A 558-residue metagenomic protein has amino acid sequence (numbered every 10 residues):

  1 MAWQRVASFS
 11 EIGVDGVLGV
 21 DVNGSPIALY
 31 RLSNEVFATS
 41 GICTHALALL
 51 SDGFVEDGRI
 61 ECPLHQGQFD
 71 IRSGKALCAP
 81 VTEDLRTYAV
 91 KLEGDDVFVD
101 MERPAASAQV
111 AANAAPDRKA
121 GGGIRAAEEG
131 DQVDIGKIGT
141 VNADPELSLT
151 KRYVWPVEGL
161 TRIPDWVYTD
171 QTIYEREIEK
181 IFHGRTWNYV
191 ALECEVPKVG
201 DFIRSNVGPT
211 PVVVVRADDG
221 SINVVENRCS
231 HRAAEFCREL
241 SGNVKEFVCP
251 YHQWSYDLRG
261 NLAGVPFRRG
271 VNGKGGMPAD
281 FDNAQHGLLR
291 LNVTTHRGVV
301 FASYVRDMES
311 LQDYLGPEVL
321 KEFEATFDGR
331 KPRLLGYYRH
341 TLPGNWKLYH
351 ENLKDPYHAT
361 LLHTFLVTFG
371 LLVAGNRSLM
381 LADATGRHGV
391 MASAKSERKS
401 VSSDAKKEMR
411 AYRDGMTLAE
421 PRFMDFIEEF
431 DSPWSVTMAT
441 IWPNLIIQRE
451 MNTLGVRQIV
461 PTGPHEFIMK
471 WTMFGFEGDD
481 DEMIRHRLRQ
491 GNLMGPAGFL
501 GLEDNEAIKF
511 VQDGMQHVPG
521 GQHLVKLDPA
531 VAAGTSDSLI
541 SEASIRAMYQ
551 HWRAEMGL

Functional and structural regions predicted by a protein language model:
M1-D57, I71, K75, D84-E239 (+1 more regions): N-terminal pre-ligand scaffold of iron-sulfur
E11-G13, D21-N23, I60-C62, V81-L85 (+7 more regions): Short solvent-exposed loop/turn micro-motifs enriched in small/polar/acidic residues
I27, V36, I60, A76 (+7 more regions): Hydrophobic residues embedded in beta-strands of well-ordered beta-sheets
G41, D100-A106, V207, E226-R228 (+5 more regions): Secondary-structure transition/turn motif
D57-P63, A76-L85, N243-P250, A263-V271 (+1 more regions): Short cysteine/histidine-rich metal-coordination sites, predominantly Zn2+-binding motifs
G122-D131, V215-R216, S221, N227 (+1 more regions): C-terminal catalytic domain of Rieske-type non-heme iron oxygenases
N223-M277: Long, hydrophobic, well-ordered secondary-structure blocks that form the structural core and pocket-lining surfaces
W254, L258, A263-N272, M277-P317 (+1 more regions): Internal, well-ordered alpha/beta segment that forms a basic, Gly-enriched binding/recognition surface
